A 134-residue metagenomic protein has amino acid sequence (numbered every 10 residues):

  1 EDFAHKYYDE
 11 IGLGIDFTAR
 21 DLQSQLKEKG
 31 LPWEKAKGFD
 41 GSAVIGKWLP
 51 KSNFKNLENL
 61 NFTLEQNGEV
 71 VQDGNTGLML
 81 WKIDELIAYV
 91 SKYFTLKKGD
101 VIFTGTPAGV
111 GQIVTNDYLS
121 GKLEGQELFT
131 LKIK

Functional and structural regions predicted by a protein language model:
E1-Y93, K97, V101, G109-K134: Catalytic-core "active-site belt" of small-molecule-metabolizing enzymes, emphasizing His/Asp/Glu-rich regions
